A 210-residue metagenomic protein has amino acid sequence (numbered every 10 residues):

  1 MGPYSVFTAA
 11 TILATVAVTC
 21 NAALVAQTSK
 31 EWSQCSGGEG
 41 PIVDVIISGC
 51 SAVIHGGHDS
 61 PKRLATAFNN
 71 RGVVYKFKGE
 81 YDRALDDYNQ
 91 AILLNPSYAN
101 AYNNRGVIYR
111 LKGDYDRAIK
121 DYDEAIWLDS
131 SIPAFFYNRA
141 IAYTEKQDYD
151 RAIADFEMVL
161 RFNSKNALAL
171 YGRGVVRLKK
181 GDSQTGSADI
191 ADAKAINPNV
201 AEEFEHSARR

Functional and structural regions predicted by a protein language model:
C20-H58: N-terminal leader/linker segments that initiate helical-solenoid repeat arrays
S29-Q34, L178-K179, S183-R210: Terminal, low-structured helical/coil segments at or just beyond the last alpha-helical repeat
S36, T66-K76, N89, N100-R110 (+2 more regions): Conserved alpha-helical positions within TPR/SEL1-like repeat arrays
G56, S60, L94, L128 (+2 more regions): Structural marker of alpha-solenoid helical repeat scaffolds
